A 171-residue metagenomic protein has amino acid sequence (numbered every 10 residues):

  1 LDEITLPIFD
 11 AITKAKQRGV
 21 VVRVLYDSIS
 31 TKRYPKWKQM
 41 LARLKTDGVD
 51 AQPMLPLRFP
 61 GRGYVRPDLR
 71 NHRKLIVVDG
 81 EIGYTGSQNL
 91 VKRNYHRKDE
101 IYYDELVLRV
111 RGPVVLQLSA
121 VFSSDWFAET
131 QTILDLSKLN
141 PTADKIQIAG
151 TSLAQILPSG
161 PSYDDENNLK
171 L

Functional and structural regions predicted by a protein language model:
L1-L171: Charged, low-complexity intrinsically disordered terminal segments
